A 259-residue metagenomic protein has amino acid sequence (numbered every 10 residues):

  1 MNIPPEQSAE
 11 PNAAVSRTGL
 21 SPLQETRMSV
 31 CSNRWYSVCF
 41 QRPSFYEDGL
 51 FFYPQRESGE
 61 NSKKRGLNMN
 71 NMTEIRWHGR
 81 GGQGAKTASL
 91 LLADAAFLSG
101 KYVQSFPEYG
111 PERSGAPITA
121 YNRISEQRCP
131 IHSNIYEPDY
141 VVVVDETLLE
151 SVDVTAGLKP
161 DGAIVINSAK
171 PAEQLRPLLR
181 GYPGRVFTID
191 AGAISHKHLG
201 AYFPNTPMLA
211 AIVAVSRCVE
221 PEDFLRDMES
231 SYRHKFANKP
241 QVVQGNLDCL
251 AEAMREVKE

Functional and structural regions predicted by a protein language model:
M1, P5, R17, G66-N68 (+2 more regions): Polar/charged alpha-helical tracts
M1-V30, R34-V38: Cationic, amphipathic, low-complexity alpha-helical segments enriched in hydrophobics plus arginine/proline
A14, T18, Y36-Y53, R65-G66: Positively charged N-terminal leader segments that act as targeting/secretion signals
Q24, D48, S62-K63, T87 (+1 more regions): Enrichment for repetitive, rod-forming helical segments
V30-C31, F40-Q41, E47-D48, M72 (+1 more regions): Alpha-helical structural elements
N68-E259: Active-site cofactor/cluster-binding pocket
